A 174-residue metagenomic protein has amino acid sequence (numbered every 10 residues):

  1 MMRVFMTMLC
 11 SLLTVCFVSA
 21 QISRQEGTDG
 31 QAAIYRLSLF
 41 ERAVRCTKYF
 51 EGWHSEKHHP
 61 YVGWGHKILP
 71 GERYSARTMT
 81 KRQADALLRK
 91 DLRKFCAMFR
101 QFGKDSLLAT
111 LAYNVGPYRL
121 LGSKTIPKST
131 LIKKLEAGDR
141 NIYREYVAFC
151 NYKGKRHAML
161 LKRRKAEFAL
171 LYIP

Functional and structural regions predicted by a protein language model:
M1-V4: Positively charged n-region of N-terminal signal peptides that target proteins for export
L9, S19-H54, H66-R73, M79-K90 (+2 more regions): Long, amphipathic alpha-helical surface segments
R42, K57-H59, G103: Extracytoplasmic
H59-V62, H66: Early exported N-terminus immediately downstream of N-terminal targeting peptides
F99-D105: Structural motif
S106-R119: Short N-proximal segments of mature Sec-exported proteins
